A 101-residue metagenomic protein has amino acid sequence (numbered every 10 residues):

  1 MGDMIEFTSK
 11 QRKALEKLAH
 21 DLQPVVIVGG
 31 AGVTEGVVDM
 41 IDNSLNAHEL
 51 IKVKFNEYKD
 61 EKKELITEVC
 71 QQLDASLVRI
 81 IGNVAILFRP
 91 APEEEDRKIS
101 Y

Functional and structural regions predicted by a protein language model:
G2-Y101: Positively charged, polar, low-complexity stretches
